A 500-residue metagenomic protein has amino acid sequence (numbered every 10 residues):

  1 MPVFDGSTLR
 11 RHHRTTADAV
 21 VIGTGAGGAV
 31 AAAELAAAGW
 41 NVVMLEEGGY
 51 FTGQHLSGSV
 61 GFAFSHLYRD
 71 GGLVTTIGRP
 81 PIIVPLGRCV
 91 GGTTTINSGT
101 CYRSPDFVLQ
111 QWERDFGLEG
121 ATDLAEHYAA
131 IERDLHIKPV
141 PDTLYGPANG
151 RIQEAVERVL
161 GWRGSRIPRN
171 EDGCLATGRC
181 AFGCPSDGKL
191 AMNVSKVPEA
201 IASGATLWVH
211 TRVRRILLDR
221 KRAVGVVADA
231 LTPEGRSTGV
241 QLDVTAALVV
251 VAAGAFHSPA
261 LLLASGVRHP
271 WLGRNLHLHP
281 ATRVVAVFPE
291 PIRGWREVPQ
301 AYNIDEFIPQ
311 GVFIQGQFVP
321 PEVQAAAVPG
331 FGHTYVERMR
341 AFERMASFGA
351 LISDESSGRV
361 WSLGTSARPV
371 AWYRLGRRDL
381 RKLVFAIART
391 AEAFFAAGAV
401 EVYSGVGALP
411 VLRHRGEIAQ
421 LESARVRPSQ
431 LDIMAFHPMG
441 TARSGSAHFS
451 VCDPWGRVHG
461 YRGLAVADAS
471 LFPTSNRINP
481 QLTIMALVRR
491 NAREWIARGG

Functional and structural regions predicted by a protein language model:
M1-Q111, L118-T122, R268-E290, G294-V298 (+2 more regions): N-terminal glycine-rich phosphate/pyrophosphate-binding loop and immediately adjacent elements
P2-L9, H13, G266-V267, A367-A388 (+1 more regions): C-terminal lid/capping helical subdomain adjacent to the catalytic/cofactor pocket in oxidative enzymes
T24, K189, G239, A247 (+2 more regions): Alpha-helix N-cap/helix-initiation motif
G25-A26, F256, L471: Residue-level detector of alpha-helix initiation sites
A33-A36, L109, E113, A125-E132 (+7 more regions): Non-transmembrane alpha-helical segments in soluble domains of secreted/periplasmic/extracellular proteins
E34-A37, N41-V43, G48-G53, S57 (+7 more regions): Glycine-rich loop(s) and the adjacent beta-strand/alpha-helix scaffold that form part
N97, H269-F394, E401, L421 (+4 more regions): FAD cofactor-binding and catalytic pocket of flavoenzymes
L118-R215, A223, V402-D432: Conserved redox-cofactor binding core of oxidoreductases
